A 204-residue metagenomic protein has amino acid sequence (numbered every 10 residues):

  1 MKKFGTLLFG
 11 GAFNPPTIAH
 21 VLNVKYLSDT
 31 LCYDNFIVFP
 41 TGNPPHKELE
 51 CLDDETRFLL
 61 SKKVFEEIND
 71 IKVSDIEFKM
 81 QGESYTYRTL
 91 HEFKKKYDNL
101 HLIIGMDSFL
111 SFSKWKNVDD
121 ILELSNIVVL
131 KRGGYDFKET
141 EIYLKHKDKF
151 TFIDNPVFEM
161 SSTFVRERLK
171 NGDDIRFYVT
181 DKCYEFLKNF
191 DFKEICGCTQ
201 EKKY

Functional and structural regions predicted by a protein language model:
M1-Y204: Nucleotidyltransferase catalytic core that binds NTPs
